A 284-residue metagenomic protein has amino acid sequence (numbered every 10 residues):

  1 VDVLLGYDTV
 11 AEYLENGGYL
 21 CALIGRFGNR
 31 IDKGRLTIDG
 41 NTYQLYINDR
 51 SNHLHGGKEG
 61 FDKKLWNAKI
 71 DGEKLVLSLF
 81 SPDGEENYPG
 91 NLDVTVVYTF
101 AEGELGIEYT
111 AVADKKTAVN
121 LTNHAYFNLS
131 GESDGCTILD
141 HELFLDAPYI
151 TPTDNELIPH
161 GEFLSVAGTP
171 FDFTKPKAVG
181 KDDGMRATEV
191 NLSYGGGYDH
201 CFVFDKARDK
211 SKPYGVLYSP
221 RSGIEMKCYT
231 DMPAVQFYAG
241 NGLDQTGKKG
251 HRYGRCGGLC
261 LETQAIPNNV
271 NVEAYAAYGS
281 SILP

Functional and structural regions predicted by a protein language model:
V1-P284: An exposed, glycine/acidic-rich loop-and-rim segment of catalytic or binding clefts
